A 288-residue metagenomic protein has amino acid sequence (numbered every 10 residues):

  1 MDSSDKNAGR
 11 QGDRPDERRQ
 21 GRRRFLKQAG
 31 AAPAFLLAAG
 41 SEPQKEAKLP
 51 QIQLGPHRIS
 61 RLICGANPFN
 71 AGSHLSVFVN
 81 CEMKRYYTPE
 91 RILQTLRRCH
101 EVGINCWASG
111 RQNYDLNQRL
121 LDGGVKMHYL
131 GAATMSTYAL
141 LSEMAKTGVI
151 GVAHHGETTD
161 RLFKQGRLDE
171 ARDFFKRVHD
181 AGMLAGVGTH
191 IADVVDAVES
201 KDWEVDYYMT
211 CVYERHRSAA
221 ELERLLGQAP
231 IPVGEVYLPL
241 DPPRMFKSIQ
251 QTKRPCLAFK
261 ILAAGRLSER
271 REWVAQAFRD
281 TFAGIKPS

Functional and structural regions predicted by a protein language model:
M1-Q20: N-terminal secretory signal peptides
P15, R19-R24, A34-K48: N-terminal twin-arginine translocation
F25-L36, Q53-R61, I92-Q94, G123-G124 (+1 more regions): Structured C-terminal cap/extension of enzyme domains
G30, P43-N67, A71-G72: N-terminal amphipathic alpha-helix/helix-capping segment at the start of soluble metabolic enzymes
C64, A185, C256: Conserved, mostly hydrophobic/aromatic
Q112-L120, T137-Y138, D160-F174: Active-site-adjacent beta->alpha loops and helix N-cap segments on the catalytic face of soluble alpha/beta enzymes
N117-V125, L141-V149, D202, K247-Q251 (+1 more regions): Acidic (Asp/Glu)-rich catalytic clusters
G188-F278, I285: Catalytic alpha/beta core domains of metabolic enzymes, predominantly
